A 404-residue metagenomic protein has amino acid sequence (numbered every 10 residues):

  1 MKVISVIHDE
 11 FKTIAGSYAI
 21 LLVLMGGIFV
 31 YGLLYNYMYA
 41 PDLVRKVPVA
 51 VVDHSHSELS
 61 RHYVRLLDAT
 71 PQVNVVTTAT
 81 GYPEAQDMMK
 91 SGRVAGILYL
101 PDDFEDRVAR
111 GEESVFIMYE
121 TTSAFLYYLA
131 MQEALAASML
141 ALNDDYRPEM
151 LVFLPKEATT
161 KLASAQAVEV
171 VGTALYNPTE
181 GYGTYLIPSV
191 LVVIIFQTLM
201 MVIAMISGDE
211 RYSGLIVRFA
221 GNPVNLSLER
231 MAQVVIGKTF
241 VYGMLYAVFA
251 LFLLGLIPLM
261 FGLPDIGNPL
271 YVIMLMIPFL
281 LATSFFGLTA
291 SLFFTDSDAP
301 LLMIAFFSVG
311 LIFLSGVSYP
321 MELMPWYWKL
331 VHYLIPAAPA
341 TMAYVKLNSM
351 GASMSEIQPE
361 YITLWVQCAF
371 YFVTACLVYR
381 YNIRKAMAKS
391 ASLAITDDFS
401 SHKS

Functional and structural regions predicted by a protein language model:
M1-T184, Y381-S404: Extracytoplasmic/periplasmic domains immediately adjacent to an N-terminal transmembrane anchor in multi-pass membrane
K2-E10, T77, L162, V171 (+10 more regions): Juxtamembrane loop-helix boundary motifs flanking transmembrane segments in multi-pass membrane proteins
I4-H8, T184, S227-F240, L270 (+2 more regions): Alpha-helical membrane-protein architecture signal
V23-L24, P188, I236-G237, P300-M303: Hydrophobic core positions of alpha-helical segments in small-molecule transporters and transporter systems
L33, T173-I257: Hydrophobic alpha-helical transmembrane segments of multi-pass membrane transport proteins
Y35, H56, M244, F252-L256 (+1 more regions): Membrane-spanning alpha-helical segments of multipass transporters and channels
L98, E133, M201-D209, S213 (+3 more regions): Short helix-terminus and kink motifs of transmembrane alpha helices, predominantly at the cytoplasmic interface
L126-N143, Y182-L191, Y212-N225, Y246-L254 (+2 more regions): Hydrophobic alpha-helical transmembrane segments
